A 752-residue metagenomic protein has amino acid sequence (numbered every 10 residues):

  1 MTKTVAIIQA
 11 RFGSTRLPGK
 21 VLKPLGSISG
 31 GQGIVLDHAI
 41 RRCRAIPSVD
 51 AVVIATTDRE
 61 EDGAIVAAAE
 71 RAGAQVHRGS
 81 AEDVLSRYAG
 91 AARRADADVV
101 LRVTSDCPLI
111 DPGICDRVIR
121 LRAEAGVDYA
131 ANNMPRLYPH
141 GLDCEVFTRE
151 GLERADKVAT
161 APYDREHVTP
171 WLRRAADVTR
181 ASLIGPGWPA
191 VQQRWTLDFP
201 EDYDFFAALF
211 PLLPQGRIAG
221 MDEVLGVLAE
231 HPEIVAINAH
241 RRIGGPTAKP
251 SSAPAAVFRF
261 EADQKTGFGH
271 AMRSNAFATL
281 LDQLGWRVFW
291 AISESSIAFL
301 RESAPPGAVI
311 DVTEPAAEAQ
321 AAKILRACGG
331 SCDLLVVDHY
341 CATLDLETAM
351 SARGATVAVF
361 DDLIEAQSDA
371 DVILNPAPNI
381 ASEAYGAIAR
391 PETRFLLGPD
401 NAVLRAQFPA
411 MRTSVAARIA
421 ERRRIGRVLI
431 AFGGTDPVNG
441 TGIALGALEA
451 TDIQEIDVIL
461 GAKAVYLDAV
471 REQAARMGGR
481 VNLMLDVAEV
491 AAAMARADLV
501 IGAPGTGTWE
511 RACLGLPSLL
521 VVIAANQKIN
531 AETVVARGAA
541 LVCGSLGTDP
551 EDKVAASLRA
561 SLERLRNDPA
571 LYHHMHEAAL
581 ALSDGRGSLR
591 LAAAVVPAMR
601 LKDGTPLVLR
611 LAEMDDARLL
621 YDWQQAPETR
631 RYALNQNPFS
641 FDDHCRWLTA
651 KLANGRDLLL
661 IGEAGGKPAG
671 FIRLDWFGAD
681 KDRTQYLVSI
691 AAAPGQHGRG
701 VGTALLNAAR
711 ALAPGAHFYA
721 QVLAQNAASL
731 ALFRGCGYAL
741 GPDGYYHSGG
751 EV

Functional and structural regions predicted by a protein language model:
L25, E261, E663, L687-G698 (+1 more regions): A short, internal acetyl-CoA/4′-phosphopantetheine-binding micro-motif in the GNAT/acyltransferase core
G33, D37, G698-L712, A727-G735: Conserved acetyl-CoA-binding loop-helix of GNAT-fold acetyltransferases
D369-N439, K463-D468: A nucleotide-sugar donor-handling region in carbohydrate enzymes
T413-A416, R422-D498: Donor-nucleotide binding loops and adjacent catalytic segments primarily of GT-B fold Leloir glycosyltransferases
R564, L571-G585: A short, well-ordered alpha-helix in the C-terminal region of glycosyltransferases
D584-T605: C-terminal alpha-helical cap of glycosyltransferases
N637-G695: Acetyl-CoA-dependent GNAT
A713-A724: Conserved GNAT acetyl-CoA-binding A-motif
